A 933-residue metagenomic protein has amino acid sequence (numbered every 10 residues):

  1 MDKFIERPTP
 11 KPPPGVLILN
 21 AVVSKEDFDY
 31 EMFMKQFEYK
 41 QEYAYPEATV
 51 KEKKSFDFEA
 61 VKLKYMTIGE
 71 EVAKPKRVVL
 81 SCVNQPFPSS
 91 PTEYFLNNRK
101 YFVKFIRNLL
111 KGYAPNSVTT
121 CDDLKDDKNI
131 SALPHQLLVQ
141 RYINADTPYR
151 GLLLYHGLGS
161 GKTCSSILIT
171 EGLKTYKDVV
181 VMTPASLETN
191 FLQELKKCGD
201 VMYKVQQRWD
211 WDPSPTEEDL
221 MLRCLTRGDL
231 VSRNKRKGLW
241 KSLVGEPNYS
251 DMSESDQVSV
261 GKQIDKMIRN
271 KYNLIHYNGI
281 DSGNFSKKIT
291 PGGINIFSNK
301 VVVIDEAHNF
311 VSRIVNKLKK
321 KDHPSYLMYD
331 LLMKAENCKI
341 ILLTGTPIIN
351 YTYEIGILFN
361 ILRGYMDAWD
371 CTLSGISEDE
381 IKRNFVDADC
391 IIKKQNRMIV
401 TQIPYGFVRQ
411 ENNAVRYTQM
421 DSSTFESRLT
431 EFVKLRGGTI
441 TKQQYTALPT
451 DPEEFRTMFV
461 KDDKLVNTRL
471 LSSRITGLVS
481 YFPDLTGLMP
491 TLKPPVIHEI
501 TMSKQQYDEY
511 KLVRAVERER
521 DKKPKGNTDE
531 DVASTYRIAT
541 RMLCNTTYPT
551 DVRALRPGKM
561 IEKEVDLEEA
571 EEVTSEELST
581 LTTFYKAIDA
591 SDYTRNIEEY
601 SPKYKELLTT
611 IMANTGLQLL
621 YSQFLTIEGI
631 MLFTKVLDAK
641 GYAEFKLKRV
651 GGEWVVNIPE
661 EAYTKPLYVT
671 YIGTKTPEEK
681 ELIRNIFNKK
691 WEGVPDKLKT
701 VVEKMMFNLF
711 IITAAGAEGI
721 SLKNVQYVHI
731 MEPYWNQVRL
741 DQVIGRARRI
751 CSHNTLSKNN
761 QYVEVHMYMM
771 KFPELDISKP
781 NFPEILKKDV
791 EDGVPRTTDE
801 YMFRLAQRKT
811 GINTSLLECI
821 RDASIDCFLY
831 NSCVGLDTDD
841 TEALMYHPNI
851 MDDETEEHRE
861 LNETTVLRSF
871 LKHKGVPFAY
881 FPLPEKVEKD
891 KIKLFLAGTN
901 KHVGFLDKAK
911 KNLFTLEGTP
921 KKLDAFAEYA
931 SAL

Functional and structural regions predicted by a protein language model:
D2-F56, K635-D638, R859-L933: Compositionally biased low-complexity segments enriched in polar/charged residues
N20, S24-N724, N760-P780, E784-R859: Helicase motor interdomain insertion/brace
E188-T189, N736-V738: Short gly/pro/ser/thr-enriched loop/turn and capping motifs at secondary-structure boundaries
V702-K704, T755-K758, L871, K886-E888: Short, solvent-exposed loop/turn segments that connect beta-strands within catalytic domains and beta-strand-rich
V728: Short conserved active-site loop signatures built around small residues
M731-E732: Conserved AAA+ ATPase "SRH/arginine-finger" region at the nucleotide-binding site
Q737-T755: Conserved SF2 helicase motif VI
